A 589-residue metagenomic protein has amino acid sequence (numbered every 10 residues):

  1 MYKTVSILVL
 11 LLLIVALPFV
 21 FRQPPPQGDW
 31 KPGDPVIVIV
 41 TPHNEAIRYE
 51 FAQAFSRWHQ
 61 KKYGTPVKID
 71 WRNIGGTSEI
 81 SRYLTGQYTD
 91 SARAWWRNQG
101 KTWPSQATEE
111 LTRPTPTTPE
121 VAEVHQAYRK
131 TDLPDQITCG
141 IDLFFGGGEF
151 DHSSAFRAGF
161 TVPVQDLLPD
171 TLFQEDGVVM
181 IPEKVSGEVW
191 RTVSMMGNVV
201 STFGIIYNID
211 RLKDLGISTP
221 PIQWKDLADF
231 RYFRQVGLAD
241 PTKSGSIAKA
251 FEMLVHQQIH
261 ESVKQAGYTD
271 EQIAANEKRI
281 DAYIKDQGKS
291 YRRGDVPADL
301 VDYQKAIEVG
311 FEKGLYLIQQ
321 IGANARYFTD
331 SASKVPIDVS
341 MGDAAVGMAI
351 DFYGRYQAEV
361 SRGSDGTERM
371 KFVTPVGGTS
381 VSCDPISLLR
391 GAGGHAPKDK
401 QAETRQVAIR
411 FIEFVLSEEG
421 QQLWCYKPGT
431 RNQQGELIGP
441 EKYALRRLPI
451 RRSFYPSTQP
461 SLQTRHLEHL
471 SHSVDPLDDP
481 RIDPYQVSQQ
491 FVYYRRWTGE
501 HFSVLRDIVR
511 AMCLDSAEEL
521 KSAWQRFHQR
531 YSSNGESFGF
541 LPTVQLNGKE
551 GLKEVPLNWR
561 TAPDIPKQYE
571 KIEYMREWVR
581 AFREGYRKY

Functional and structural regions predicted by a protein language model:
P18-S154, P336: Early extracytoplasmic/lumenal segment of secretory-pathway proteins
P42-Y49, R72-I74, S78-T85, R93 (+2 more regions): Extracytoplasmic ligand-binding site segments that recognize negatively charged/polar headgroups
A94-W95, G140-G146, F328, A345-D351 (+2 more regions): Paired acidic/hydrophobic, glycine-rich loop segments that form the ligand-binding mouth/hinge of periplasmic-binding
F150-A155, V346-T367: A ligand-binding cleft/hinge motif common to bilobed small-molecule-binding domains
F173-I181, S201, T269-D286, L317-I321 (+2 more regions): Periplasmic-binding protein-like
I206-R211, S382-R405, L423-W424: A bilobed periplasmic-binding-protein/Venus flytrap-type ligand-binding module shared by bacterial periplasmic
L238-A239, E413-L445: Periplasmic-binding protein-like
L470-Y589: Conserved C-terminal helix/tail region of periplasmic/extracytoplasmic solute-binding proteins
